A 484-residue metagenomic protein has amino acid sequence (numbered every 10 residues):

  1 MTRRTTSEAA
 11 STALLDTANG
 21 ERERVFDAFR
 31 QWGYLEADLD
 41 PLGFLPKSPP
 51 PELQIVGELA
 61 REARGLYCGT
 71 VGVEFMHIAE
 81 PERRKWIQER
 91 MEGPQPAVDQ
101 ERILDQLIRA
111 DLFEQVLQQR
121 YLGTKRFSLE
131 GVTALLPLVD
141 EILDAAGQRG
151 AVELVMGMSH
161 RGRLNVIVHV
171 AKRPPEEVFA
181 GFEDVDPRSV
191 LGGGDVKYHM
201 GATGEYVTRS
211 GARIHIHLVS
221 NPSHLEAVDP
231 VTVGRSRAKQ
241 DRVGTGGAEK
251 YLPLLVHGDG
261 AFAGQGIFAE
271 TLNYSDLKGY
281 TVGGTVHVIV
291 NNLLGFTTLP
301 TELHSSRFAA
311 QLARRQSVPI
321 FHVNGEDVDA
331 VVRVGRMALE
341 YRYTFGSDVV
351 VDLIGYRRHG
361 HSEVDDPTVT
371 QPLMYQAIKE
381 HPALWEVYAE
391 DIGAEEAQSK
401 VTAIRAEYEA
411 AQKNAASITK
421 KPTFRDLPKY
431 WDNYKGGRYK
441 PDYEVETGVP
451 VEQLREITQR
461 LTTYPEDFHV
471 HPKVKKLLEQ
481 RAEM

Functional and structural regions predicted by a protein language model:
T2-L135, A151: Extended, charge-enriched "interface" segments that sit outside catalytic cores
T12-D16, H77, G93, K125-V132 (+10 more regions): Hydrophobic alpha-helical scaffolding
V25-W32, E62-G69, R90, Q106 (+15 more regions): Generic, well-ordered alpha-helical scaffold segments in large soluble proteins
L42-K47, M158-V166, V290-L293, V350-P367 (+3 more regions): A glycine-rich phosphate-binding loop feature that marks nucleotide/adenosyl-phosphate handling sites
L112, V116-E176, A482: Active-site pocket-lining segments that scaffold enzyme catalytic pockets across diverse folds
L154-F321: Cofactor-binding active-site loop characterized by glycine-rich and histidine/acidic residues
E177-P187, T298-T301, A313, I320-D426: Phosphate/diphosphate-binding loops
W385, G393, A397-M484: Hard-cation-handling environments
